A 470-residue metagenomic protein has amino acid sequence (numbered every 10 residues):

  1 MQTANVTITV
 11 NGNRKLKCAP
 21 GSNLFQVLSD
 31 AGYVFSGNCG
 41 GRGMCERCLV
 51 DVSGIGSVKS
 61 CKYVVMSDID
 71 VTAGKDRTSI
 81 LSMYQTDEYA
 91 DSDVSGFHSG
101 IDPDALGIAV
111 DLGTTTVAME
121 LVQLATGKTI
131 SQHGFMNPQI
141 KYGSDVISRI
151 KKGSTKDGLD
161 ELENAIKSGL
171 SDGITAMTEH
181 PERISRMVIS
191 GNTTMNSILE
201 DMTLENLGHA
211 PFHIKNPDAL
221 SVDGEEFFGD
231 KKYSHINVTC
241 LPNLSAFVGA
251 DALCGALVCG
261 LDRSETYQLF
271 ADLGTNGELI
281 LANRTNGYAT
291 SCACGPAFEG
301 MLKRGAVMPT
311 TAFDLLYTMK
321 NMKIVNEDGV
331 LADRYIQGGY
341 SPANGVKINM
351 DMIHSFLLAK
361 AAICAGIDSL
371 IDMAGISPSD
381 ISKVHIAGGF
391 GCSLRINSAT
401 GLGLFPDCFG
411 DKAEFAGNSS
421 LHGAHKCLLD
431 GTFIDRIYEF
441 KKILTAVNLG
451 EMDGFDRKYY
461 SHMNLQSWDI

Functional and structural regions predicted by a protein language model:
A4-V6, D76-R77, S82-D87, N237-A252 (+2 more regions): Acidic, glycine/GT-rich loop-and beta-edge segments that sit at the periphery of enzyme/chaperone cores
V34-S67: Local cysteine-cluster metal-coordination motifs and their immediate loop/turn environment, predominantly Fe-S cluster
I55-A109: Fe-S ferredoxin-like electron-transfer domains and their immediately adjacent linker/connector regions across
D91-A105, N237-Q268: Conserved phosphate-binding catalytic cores of ATP/NTP-utilizing and phosphoryl-transfer enzymes
M119, G127-S144, N206-S221, C254 (+2 more regions): Glycine-rich phosphate-binding loop of actin/hexokinase-like ATP-binding domains
H133-K167, H235-V238, N243-C259, R284-E327 (+2 more regions): Glycine-rich phosphate-binding loop plus the immediately following alpha-helix
D145, S185, I198-C254: Glycine-rich phosphate-binding loop and adjoining helix at the ATP-binding site of ATP-dependent phosphoryl-transfer
G169-M177, A252-G255, C259, L357-S379: Phosphate/ATP-binding catalytic cores across multiple sugar-kinase/actin-like superfamilies, primarily ASKHA
